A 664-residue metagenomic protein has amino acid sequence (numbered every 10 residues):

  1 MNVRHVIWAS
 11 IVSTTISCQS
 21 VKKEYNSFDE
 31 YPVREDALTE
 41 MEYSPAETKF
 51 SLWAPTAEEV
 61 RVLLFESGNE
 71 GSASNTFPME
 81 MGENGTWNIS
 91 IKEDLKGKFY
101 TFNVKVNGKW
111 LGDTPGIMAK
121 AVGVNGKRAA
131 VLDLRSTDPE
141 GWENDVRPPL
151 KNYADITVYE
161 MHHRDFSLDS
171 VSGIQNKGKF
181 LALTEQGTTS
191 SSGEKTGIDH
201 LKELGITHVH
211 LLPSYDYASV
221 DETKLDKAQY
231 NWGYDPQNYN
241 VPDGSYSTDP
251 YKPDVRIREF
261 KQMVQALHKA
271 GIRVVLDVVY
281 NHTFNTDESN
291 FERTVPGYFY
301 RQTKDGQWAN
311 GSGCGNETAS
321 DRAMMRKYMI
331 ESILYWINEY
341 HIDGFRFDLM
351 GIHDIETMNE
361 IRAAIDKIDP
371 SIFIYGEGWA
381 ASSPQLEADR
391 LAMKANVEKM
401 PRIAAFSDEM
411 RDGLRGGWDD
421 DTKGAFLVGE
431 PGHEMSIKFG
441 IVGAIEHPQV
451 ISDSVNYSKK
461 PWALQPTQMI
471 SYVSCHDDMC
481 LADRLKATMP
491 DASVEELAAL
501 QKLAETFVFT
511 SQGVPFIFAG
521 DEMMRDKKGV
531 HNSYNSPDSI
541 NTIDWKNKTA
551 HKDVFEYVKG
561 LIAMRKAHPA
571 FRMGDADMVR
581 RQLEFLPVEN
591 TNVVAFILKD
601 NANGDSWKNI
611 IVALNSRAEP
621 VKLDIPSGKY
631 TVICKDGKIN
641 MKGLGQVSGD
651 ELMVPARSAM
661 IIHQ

Functional and structural regions predicted by a protein language model:
I16-S17: C-terminal motif of bacterial Sec signal peptides marking the signal peptidase cleavage site
V21-P45, M81-E185: The feature marks proteins involved in alpha-glucan
A46-F50: Structural beta-strand segments of beta-rich domains
L52, F102, M161, L211 (+8 more regions): Conserved, mostly hydrophobic/aromatic
A54, K96-Y100, L644-Q664: C-terminal beta-strand-rich structural cap/linker in extracellular carbohydrate-active enzymes
A54-E59, R617-A618, S627-G628: Short proline/glycine-enriched turn/loop motifs at strand-loop junctions of beta-rich domains
A129-L132, R362-A363, S371-M524, Y534 (+5 more regions): Conserved alpha/beta catalytic core and glycan-binding cleft of carbohydrate-active enzymes
R164-Y340, H353-D369, F373: Substrate-binding/active-site clefts of carbohydrate-active enzymes
